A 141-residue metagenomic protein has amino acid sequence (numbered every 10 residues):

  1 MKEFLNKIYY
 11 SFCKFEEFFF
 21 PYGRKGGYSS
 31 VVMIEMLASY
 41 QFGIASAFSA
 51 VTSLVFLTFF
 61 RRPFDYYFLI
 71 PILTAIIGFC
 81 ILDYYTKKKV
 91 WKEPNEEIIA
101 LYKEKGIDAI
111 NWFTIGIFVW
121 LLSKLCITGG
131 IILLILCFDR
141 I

Functional and structural regions predicted by a protein language model:
M1-S29: Membrane-proximal soluble regions of multi-pass membrane proteins
K2-L5, Y9, C13, G78-N95: Membrane-water interface of transmembrane alpha-helices
F19-G26, K88-K103: Cytoplasmic membrane-interface regions of multi-pass membrane proteins
P21-F64: Short linear elements at protein peripheries
G23-Q41, K103-I127: Loop-to-transmembrane boundary segments
F60-K89: Hydrophobic alpha-helical membrane-embedded segments
L73, I77-G78, V90-I99, L121-I127: Long protein-protein interaction modules used by eukaryotic assembly/scaffold proteins
L125-I141: Juxtamembrane boundary at the C-terminal end of a transmembrane helix
